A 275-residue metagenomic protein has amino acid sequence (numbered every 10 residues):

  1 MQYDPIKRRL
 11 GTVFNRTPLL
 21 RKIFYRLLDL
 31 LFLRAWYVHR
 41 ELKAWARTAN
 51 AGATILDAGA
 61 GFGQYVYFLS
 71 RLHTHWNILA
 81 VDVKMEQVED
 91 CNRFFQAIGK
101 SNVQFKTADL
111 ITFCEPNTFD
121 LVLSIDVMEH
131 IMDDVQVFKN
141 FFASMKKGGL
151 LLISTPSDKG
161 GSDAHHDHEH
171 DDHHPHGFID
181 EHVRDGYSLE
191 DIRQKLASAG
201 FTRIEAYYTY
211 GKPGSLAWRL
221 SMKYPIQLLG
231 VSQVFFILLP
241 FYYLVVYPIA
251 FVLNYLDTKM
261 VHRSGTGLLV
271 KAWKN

Functional and structural regions predicted by a protein language model:
Q2-Y37, Q64, V83-Q87, F94 (+2 more regions): S-adenosyl-L-methionine-dependent methyltransferase catalytic module, highlighting the catalytic core
H39-W45, N50-D167, V270-A272: Conserved SAM-binding loop
